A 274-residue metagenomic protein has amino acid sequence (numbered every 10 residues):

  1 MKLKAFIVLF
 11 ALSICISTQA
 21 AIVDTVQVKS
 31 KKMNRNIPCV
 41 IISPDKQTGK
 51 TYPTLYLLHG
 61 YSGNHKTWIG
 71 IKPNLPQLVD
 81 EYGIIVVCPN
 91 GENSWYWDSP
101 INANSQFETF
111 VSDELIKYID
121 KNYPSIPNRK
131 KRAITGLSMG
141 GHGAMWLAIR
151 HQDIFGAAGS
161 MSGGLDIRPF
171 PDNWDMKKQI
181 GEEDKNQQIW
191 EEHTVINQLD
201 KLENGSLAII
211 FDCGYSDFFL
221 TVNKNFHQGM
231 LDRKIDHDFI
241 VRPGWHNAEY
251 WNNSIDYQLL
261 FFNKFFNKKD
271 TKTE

Functional and structural regions predicted by a protein language model:
K4-I14: Sec-dependent N-terminal signal peptides
L12-I22: Bacterial Sec-dependent signal peptides at the C-terminal "C-region" and cleavage site
A20-E274: Non-catalytic cap/lid and distal C-terminal segments of serine-dependent acyl enzymes
